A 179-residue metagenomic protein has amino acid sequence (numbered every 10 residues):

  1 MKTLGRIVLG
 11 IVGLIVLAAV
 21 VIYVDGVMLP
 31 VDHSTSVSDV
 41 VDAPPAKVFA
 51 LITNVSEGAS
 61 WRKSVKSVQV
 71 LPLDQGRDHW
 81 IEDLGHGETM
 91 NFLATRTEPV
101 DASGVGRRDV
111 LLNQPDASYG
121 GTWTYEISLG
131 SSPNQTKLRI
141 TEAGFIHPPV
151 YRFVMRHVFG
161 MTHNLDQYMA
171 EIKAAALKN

Functional and structural regions predicted by a protein language model:
L4-R6, L14-Q75: Hydrophobic ligand-binding cavity/cleft-lining segments
V21-I22, G76, G104-L111: Short Pro/Gly-enriched beta-strand edge/turn motifs at strand-loop
S34-S36, E88-L93, S118-T124: Short, surface-exposed coil-to-beta transition loops
D42-P45, L73, T95-G104, E126-K137 (+1 more regions): A short, structured loop/turn motif at beta-sheet edges
I52-R62, L84, T162, M169 (+1 more regions): Sec/Tat-exported extracytoplasmic proteins
S56-V105: Short beta-edge strand/loop motif at the mouth of beta-sheet-based domains
L111-Q167, I172-A175: Beta-strand/loop substructures that line and gate deep hydrophobic ligand-binding cavities in soluble
